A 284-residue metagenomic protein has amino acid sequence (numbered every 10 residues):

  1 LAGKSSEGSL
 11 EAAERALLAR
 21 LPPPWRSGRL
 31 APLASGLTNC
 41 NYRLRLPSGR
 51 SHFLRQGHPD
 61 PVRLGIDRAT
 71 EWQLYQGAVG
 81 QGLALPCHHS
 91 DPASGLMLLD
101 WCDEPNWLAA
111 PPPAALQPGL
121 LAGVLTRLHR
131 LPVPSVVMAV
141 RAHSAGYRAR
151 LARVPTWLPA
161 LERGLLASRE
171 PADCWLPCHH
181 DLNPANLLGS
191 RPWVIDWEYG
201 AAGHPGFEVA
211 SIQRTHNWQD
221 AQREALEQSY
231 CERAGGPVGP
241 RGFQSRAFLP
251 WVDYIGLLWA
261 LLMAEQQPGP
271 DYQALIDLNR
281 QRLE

Functional and structural regions predicted by a protein language model:
A2-C40: N-terminal non-globular leader segments, chiefly Sec-dependent signal peptides
S9-W25, R130-H180, P184, G242 (+1 more regions): An alpha-helical support segment within catalytic cores of ATP-dependent transferases
L21, G82, L125-V133, R169 (+4 more regions): A general structural signal marking secondary-structure boundaries and capping sites
A31-V137: ATP-binding pocket architecture of kinase catalytic cores
A34-L46, R50-L54, L165-F207: Active-site acidic catalytic loop and adjacent metal/ATP-binding pocket of ATP-dependent phosphoryl transfer enzymes
R68, A247-W251: Start-of-helix signal in alpha-solenoid helical-repeat scaffolds, especially tetratricopeptide repeats
G206-G236, P250-P268: Active-site activation/catalytic loop segments of kinase-like enzymes and analogous catalytic loops in related
L258-E284: ATP/Mg2+ or Mg2+-diphosphate-binding catalytic cores that bind nucleotide phosphates or diphosphates via glycine-rich
